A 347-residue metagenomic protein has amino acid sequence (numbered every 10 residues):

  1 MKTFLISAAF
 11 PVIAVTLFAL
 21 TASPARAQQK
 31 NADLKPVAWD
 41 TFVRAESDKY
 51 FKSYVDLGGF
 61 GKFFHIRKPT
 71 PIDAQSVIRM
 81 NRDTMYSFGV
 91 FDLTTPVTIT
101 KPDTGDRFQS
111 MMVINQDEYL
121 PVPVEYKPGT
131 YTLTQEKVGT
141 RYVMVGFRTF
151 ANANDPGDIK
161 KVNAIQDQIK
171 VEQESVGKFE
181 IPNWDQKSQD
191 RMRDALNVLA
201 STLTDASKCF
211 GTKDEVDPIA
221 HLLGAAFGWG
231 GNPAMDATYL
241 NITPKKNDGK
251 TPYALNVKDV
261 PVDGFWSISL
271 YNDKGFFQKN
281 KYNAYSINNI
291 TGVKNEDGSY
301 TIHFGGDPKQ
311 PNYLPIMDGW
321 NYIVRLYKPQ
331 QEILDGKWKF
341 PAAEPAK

Functional and structural regions predicted by a protein language model:
M1-F4: Positively charged n-region of N-terminal signal peptides that target proteins for export
A9-A19: Bacterial N-terminal signal peptides
A19-A27: Signal peptide processing junction and immediate N-terminal pro/mature segment of secreted/exported proteins
A27-K347: A compositional/structural signature for long, glycine/proline-rich flexible linkers and loops on extracytoplasmic
